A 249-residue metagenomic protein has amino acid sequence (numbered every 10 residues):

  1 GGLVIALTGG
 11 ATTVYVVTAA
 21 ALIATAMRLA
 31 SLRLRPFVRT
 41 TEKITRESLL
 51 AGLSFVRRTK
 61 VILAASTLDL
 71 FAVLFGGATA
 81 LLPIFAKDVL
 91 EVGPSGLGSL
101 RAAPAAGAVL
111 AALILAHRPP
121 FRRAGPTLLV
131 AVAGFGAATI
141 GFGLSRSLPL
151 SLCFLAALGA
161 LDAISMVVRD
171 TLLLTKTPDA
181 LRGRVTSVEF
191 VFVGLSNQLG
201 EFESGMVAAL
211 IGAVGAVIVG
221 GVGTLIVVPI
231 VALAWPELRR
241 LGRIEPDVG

Functional and structural regions predicted by a protein language model:
G1-G2, P178: Alpha-helical hinge/cap motifs
G2-I5, G9-I44: Cytosol/matrix-facing ends of alpha-helical transmembrane segments
A6, L32, S54-R58, G76 (+1 more regions): Residues at helix-coil transition
A11-A26, L50, R57-K60, F71 (+1 more regions): C-terminal transmembrane bundle of multi-pass solute transporters/carriers
L34-T67: Juxtamembrane intracellular "pre-TM" segments in multi-pass secondary transporters
T41, F75, T186: A short local structural element in Rossmann-fold oxidoreductases
T67-V73: Hydrophobic alpha-helical transmembrane segments of multi-pass membrane transport/permease proteins
A78-A80: Extracytoplasmic gate region of multi-pass secondary transporters
